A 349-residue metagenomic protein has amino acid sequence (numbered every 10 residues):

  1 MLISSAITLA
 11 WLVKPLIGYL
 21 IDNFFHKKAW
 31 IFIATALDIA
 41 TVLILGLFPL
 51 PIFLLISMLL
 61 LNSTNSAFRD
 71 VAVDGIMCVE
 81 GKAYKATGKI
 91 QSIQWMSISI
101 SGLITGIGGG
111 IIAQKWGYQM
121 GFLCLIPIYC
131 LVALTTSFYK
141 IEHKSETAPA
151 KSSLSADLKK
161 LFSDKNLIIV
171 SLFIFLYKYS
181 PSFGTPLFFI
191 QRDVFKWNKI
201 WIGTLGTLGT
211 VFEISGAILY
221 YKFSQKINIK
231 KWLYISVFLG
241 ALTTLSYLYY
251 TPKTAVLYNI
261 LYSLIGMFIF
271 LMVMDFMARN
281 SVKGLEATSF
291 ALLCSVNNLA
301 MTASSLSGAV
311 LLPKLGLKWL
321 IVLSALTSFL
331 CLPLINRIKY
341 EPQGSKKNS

Functional and structural regions predicted by a protein language model:
M1, T185-I202: Short amphipathic helix-loop junctions that connect adjacent transmembrane helices in Major Facilitator Superfamily/SLC
L12-H26, A113, S215-I229, L312-P313: Helix-to-loop junctions at the C-terminal end of transmembrane segments in multipass secondary transporters
F32, A36-L50, F238-P252: C-terminal ends and interior cores of transmembrane alpha-helices in multi-pass membrane transporters/permeases
G46, Y129-K140, L317-S349: Multi-pass alpha-helical transporter architecture, strongest for 12-TM Major Facilitator/SLC carriers used
F68-K82, F268-V282: Intracellular juxtamembrane helix-capping segments at the cytosolic ends of symmetry-related transmembrane helices
I141-L172: Juxtamembrane intracellular "pre-TM" segments in multi-pass secondary transporters
K230-V273: C-terminal transmembrane helical hairpin of 12-TM major facilitator-type secondary transporters
G284-P313: A late C-terminal transmembrane helix in Major Facilitator Superfamily
